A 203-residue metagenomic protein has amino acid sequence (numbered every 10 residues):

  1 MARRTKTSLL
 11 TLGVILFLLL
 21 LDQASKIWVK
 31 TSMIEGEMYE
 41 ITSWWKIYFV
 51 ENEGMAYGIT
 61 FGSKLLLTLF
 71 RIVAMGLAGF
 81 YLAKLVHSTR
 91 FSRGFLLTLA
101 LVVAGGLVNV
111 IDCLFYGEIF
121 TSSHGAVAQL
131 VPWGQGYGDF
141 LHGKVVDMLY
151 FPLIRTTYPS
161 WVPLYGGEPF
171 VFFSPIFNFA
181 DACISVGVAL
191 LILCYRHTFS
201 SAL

Functional and structural regions predicted by a protein language model:
M1-L203: Alpha-helical transmembrane bundles and membrane-interface segments of multipass inner-membrane proteins
